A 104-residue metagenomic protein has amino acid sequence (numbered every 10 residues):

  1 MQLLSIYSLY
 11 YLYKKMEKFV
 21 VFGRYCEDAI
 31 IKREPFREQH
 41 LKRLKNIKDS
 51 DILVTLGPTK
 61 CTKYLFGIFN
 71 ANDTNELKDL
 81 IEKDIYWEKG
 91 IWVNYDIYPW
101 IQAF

Functional and structural regions predicted by a protein language model:
L3-K15: Short, Lys/Arg-enriched N-terminal segments with co-localized hydrophobic residues within the first ~10-30 amino acids
M16-F104: Conserved, structured core segments of small domains
